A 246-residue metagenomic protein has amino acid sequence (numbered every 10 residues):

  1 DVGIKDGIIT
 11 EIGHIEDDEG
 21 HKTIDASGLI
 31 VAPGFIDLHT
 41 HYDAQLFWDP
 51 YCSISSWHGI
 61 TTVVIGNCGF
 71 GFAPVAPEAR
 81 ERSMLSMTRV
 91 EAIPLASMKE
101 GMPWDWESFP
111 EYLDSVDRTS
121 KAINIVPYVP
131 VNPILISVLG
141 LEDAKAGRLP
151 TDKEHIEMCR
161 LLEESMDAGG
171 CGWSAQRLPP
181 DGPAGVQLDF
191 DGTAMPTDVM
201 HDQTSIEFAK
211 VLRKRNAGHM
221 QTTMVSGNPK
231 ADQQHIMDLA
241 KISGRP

Functional and structural regions predicted by a protein language model:
D1-G34: Histidine-rich, glycine-flanked metal-binding segment
I12-G13, A73, L135, D181-P183: Glycine/Thr-rich phosphate-binding loops of Rossmann-like dinucleotide-binding domains
H14, C68-F70, L178, V225: Short, ordered loop/turn segments at secondary-structure junctions
T23, P74-A79, G185-L188, Q233: Short secondary-structure transition/capping segments
I30-I54: Di-metal (Zn2+ and/or Mg2+/Mn2+) metal-binding site signature of metallo-dependent hydrolases with the MBL/beta-CASP
G34-T40, V63-I65, I125-V129, W173-A175 (+2 more regions): Hydrophobic faces of well-ordered beta-strands that scaffold small-molecule active sites in alpha/beta enzyme cores
W48-W173: Divalent-metal coordination cores built from histidine and acidic residues
P110-K121, G147-P246: Histidine/acidic residue-rich metal-binding segments in metalloenzymes
